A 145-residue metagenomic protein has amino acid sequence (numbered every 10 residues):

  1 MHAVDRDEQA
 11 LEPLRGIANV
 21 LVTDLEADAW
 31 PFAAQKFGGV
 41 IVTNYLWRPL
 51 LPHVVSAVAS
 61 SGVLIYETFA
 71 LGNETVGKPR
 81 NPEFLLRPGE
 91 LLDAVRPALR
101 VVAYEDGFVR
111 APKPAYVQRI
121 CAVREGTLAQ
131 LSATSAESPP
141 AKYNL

Functional and structural regions predicted by a protein language model:
M1-A29: Class I SAM-dependent methyltransferase SAM/SAH-binding core
E26-G39: A short acidic, Gly/Pro-enriched loop at the edge of an enzyme's catalytic core that lines a small-molecule cofactor
F37-H53, A70: A short SAM/SAH-binding and catalytic strip from SAM-dependent methyltransferases
P49, V58-S60: Helix-to-beta-strand junctions that scaffold the AdoMet/dcAdoMet cofactor pocket in Class I SAM-dependent enzymes
S61-E74: Conserved beta-strand signature within the Rossmann-like core of class I S-adenosyl-L-methionine
E74-G89, R110-A111: Acceptor-substrate binding/catalytic loop of class I
P82-A98, V102-E105: Short alpha-helix
G107-L145: Core SAM-dependent methyltransferase catalytic element
